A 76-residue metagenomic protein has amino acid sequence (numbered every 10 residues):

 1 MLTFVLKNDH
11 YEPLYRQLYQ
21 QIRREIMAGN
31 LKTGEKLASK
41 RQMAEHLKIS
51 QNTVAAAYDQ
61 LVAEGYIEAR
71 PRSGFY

Functional and structural regions predicted by a protein language model:
M1-Y76: N-terminal basic, amphipathic alpha-helical segments
